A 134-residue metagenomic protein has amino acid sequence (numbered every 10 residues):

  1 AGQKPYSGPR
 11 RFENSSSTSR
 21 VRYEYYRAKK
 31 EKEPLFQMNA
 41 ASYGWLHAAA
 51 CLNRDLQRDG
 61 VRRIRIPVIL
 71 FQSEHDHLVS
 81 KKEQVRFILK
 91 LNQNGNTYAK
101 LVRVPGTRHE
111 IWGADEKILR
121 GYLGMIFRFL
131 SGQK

Functional and structural regions predicted by a protein language model:
A1-Q37: Alpha/beta-hydrolase-fold enzymes
A40-G60: Active-site nucleophile elbow and catalytic-triad environment of alpha/beta-hydrolase enzymes
V61-R65, K90-G95: Short, conserved loop/helix-junction motifs that constitute active-site signature segments in enzyme catalytic cores
I64, L70-Q72, D76: Short beta-strand/loop motif that positions the catalytic acidic residue of the alpha/beta-hydrolase fold
I66, S80-K90: Short alpha-helix in the alpha/beta-hydrolase fold that links the catalytic acid
H77-S80, W112: Nucleotide-sugar-dependent glycosyltransferase donor-binding/catalytic pocket residues
N94, Y98-K134: Catalytic active-site module of serine/aspartate enzymes centered on a nucleophile-bearing elbow/loop
